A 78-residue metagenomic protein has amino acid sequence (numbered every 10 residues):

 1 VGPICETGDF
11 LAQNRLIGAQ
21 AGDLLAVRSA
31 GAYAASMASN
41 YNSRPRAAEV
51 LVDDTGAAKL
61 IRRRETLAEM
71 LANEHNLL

Functional and structural regions predicted by a protein language model:
V1-L78: Charged (often Lys/Glu-rich) extended helix/loop segments that serve as interaction or gating elements
